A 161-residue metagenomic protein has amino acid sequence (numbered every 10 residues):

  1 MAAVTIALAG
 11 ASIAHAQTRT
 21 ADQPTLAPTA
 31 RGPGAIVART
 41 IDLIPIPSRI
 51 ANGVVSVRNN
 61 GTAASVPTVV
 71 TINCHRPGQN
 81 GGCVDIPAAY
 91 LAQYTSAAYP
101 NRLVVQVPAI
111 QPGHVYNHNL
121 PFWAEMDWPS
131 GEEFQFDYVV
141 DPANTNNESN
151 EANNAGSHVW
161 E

Functional and structural regions predicted by a protein language model:
A2-A9: Bacterial N-terminal signal peptides
A9-A11, V115: Intrinsic disorder/low-complexity segments
S12-A16: Sec/Tat signal peptide C-region and signal peptidase I cleavage site
Q17-E161: Extracellular/luminal regions of secreted and cell-surface proteins that mediate adhesion/ECM remodeling
